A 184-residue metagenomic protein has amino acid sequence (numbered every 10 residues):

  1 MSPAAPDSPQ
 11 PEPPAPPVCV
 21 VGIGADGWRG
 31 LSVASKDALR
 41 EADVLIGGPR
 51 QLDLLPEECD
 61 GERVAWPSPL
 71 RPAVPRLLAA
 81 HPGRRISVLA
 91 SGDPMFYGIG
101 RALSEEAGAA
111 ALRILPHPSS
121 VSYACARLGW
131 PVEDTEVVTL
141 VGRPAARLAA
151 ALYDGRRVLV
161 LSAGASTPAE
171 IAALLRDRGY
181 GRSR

Functional and structural regions predicted by a protein language model:
M1-P118, S122-Y123, V141-R147, L152: Class I S-adenosyl-L-methionine
E12-P13, L55, G129, D177-G179: A generic structural signal for short, solvent-exposed coil/turn residues that cap or connect secondary-structure
G92-A102, T135, V160-E170: Short secondary-structure transition/capping segments
A107-L112, W130-D134, D177-S183: A short alpha->loop->secondary-structure connector
Y123-A126, I171: Short hydrophobic alpha-helical segments that form membrane-spanning helices or hydrophobic packing faces of helical
C125-R156, A163: Short, glycine-/small-residue-rich phosphate/pyrophosphate-handling segment
R147-R184: Conserved anion/nucleotide-ligand pocket segment
